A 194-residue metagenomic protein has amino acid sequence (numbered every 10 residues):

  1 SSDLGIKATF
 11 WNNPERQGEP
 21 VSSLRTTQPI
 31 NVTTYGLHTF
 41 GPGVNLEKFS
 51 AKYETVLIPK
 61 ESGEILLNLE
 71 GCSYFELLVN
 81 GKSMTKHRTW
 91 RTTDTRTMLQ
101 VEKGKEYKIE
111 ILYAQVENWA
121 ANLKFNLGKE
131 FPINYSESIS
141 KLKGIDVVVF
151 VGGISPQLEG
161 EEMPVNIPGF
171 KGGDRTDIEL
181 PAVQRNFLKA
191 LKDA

Functional and structural regions predicted by a protein language model:
S2-A194: C-terminal non-catalytic regions of proteins with extracellular/luminal or membrane-system context
